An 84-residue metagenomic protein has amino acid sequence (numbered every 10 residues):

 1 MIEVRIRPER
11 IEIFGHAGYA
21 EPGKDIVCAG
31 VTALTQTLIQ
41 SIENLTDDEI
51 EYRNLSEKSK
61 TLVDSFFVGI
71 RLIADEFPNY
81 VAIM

Functional and structural regions predicted by a protein language model:
M1-I26, T32-M84: N-terminal intrinsically disordered, cationic/polar leader segments that include organellar targeting peptides
